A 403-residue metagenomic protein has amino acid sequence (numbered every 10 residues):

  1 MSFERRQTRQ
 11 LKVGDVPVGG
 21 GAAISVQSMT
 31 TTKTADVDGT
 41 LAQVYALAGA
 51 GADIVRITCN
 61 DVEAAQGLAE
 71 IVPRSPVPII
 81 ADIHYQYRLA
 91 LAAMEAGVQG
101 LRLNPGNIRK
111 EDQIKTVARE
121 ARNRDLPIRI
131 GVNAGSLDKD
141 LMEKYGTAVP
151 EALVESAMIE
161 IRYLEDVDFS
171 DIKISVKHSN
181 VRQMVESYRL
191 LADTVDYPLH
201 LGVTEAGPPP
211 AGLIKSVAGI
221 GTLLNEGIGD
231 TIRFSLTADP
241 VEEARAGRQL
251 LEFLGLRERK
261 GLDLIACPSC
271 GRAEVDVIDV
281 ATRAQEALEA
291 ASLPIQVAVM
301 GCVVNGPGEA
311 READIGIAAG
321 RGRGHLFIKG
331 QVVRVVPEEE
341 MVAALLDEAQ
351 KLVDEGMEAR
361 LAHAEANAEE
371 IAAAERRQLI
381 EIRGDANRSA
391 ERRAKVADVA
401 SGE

Functional and structural regions predicted by a protein language model:
M1-S28, R122-N123, E286, E375: N-terminal amphipathic alpha-helix/helix-capping segment at the start of soluble metabolic enzymes
G20-G39, T58-N60, V77-Y85, G106 (+2 more regions): Active-site mouth loops of central-metabolism enzymes
V26, D82, I130, I174 (+5 more regions): Conserved, mostly hydrophobic/aromatic
T31-T40, A48-S75, R102-K110, I172-V181: Glycine-rich, proline-tolerant flexible connector loops at the mouths of alpha/beta enzymes
G51-D53, A96-E111, V203, E226-P240 (+1 more regions): Glycine-rich phosphate-binding active-site loops on the catalytic face of alpha/beta enzymes
D61-I83, T116-I128, Y188-L199, A284-L288: Alpha-helix-loop-beta-strand connector modules within alpha/beta enzyme cores
R88-R129: Hydrophobic or amphipathic alpha-helical targeting/insertion segments
V132-N133, L141-S292, Q296: Catalytic alpha/beta core domains of metabolic enzymes, predominantly
